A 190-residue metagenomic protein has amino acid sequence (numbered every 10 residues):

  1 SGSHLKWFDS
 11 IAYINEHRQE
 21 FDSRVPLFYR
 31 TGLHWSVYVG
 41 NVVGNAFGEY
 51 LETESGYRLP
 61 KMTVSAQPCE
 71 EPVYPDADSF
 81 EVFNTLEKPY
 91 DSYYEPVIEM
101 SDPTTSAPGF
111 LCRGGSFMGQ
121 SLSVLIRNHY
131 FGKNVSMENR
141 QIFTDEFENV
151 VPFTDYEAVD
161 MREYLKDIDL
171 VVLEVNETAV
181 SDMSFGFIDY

Functional and structural regions predicted by a protein language model:
S1-Y190: Extracellular glycan-modifying ectodomains
